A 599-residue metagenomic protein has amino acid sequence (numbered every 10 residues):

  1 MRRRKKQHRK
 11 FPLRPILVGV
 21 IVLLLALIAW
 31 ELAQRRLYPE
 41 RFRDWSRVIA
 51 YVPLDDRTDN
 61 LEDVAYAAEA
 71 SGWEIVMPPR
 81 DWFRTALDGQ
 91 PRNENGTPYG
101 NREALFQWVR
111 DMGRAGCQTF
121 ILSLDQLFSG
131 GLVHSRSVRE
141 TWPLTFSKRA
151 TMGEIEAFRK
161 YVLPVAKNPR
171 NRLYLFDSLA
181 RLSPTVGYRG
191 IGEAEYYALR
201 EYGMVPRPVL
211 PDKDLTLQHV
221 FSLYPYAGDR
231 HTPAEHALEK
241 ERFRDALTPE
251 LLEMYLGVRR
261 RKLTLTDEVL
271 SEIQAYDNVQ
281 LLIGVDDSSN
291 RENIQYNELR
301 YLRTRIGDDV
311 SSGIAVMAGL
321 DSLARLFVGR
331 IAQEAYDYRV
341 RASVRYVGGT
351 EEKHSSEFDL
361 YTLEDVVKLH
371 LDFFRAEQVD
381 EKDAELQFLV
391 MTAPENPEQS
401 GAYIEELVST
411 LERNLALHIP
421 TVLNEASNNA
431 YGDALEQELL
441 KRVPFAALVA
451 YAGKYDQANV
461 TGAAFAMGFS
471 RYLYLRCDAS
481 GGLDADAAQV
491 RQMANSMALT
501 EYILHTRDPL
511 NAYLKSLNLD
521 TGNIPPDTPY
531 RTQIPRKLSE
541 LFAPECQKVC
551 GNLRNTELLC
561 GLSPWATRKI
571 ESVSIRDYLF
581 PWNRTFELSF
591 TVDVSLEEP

Functional and structural regions predicted by a protein language model:
M1-L13: N-terminal Lys/Arg-rich, disordered targeting/topogenic segments
L13-L17, P599: Extended hydrophobic/Leu-rich segments
I16-E31: Hydrophobic membrane-insertion alpha-helices, especially the h-region of bacterial N-terminal signal peptides
L27-P599: An N-terminal assembly and electron-transfer interface module characteristic of large anaerobic redox and radical
